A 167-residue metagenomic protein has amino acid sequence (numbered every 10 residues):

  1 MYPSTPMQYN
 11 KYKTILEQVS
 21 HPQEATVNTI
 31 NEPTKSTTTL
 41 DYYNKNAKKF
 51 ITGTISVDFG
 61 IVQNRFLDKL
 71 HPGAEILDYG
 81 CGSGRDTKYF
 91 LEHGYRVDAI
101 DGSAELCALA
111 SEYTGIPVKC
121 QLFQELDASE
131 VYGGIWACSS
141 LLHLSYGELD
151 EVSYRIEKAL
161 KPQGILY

Functional and structural regions predicted by a protein language model:
Y12-V19, T26-T34: N-terminal auxiliary segments of SAM/dcSAM-dependent transferases
N28-H71: Conserved class I S-adenosyl-L-methionine
G73-G82: Conserved class I S-adenosyl-L-methionine
S83-E125: Class I SAM-dependent methyltransferase SAM/SAH-binding core
Q124-I135: A short acidic, Gly/Pro-enriched loop at the edge of an enzyme's catalytic core that lines a small-molecule cofactor
G133-E148: A short SAM/SAH-binding and catalytic strip from SAM-dependent methyltransferases
D150-P162: A short glycine-rich, Lys/Arg-flanked "PGG" loop and its adjoining helix->strand segment in the class I
Q163-Y167: Conserved beta-strand signature within the Rossmann-like core of class I S-adenosyl-L-methionine
